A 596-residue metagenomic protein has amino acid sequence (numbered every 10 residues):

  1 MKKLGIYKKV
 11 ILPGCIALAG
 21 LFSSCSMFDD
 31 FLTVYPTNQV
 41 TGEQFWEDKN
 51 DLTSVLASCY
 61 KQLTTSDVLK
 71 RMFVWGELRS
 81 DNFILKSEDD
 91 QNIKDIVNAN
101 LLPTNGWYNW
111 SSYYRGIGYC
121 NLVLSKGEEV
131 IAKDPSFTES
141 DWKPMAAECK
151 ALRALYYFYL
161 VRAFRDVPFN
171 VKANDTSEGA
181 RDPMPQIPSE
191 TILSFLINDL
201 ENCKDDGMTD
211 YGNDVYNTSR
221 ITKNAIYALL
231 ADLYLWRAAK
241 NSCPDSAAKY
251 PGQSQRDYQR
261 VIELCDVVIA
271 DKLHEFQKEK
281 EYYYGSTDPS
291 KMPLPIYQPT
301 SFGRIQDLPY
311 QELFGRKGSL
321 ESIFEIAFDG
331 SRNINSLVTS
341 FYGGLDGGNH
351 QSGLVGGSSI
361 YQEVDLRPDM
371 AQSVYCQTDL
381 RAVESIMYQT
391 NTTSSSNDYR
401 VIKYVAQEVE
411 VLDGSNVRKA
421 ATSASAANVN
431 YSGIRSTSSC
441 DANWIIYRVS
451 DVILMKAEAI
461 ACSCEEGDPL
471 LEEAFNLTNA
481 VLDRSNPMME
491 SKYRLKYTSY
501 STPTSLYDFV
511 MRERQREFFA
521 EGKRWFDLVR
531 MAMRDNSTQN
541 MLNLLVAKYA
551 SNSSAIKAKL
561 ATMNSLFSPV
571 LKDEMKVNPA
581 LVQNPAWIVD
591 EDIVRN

Functional and structural regions predicted by a protein language model:
K2, C25-E77, W107, L122 (+4 more regions): Acidic, glycine-rich segments characteristic of secretory precursors and extracytoplasmic regions
K2-C25: Sec-dependent bacterial lipoprotein signal peptides
Q44-N50, L56, Y60, D67 (+4 more regions): Elongated scaffold/linker segments in the mid-to-C-terminal portions of large proteins
D48-S66, E88-F164, A180-T218, E410-W444 (+3 more regions): Conserved, well-structured interaction surfaces
K70-D90, N170-A173, M208-A225, A239-G344 (+1 more regions): Short, surface-exposed recognition loops and adjoining beta-strand edges that mediate ligand/DNA contacts, enriched
V161-P168, W236-D245, C462-E466: Short coil/turn linking the two alpha-helices of tandem helical-hairpin repeats
